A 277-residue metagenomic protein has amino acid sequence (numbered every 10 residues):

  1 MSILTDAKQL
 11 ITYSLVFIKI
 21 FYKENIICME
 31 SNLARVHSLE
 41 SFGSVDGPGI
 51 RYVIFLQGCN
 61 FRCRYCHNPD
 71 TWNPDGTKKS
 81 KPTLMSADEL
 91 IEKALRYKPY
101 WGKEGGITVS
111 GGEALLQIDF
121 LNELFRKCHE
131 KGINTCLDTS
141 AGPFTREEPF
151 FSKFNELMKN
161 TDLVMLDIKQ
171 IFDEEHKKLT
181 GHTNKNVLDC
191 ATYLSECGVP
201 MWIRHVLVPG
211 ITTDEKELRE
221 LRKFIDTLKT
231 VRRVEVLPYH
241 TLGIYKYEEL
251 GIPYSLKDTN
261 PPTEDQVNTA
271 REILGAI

Functional and structural regions predicted by a protein language model:
T12-V45, W202, L207-I277: Auxiliary Fe-S-binding modules of radical SAM enzymes
I18, Y22-L84, R96-K103: N-terminal [4Fe-4S]-dependent radical SAM core
K79-K81, K177-T183, G251-T259: Short glycine-enriched, charge-decorated loop/helix-capping segments at active-site entrances that position
I91-P99, K103-G106, G111, L115-L237 (+2 more regions): Conserved AdoMet/S-adenosylmethionine-binding subsite of the radical SAM
